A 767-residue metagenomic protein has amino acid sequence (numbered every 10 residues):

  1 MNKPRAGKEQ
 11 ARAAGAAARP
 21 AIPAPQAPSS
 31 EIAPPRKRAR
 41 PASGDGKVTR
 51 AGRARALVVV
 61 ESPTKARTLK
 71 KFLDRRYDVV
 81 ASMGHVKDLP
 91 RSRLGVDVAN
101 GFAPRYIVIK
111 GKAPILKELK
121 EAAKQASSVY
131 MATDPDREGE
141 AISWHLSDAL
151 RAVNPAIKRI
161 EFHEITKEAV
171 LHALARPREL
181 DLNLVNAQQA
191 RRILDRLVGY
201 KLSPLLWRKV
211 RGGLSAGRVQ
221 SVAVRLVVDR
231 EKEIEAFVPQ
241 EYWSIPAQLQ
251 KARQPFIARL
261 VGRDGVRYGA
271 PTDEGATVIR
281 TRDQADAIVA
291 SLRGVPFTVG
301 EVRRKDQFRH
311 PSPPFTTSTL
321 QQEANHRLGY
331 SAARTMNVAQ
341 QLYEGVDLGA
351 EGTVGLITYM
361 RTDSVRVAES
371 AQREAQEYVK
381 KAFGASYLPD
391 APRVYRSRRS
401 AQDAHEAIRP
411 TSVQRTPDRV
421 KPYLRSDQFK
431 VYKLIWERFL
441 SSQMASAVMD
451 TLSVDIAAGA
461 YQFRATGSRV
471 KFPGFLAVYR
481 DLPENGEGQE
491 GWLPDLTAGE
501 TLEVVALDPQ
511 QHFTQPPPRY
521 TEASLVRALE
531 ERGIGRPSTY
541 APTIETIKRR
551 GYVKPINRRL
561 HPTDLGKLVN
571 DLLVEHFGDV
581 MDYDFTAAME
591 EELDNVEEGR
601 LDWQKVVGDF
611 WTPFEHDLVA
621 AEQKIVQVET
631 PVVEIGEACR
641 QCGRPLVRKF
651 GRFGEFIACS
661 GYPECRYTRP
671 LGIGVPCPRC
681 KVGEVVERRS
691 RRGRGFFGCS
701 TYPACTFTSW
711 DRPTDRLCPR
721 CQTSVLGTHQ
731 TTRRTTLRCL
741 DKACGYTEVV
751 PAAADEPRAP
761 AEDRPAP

Functional and structural regions predicted by a protein language model:
M1-R192, K201, G262, D273-I279 (+2 more regions): Intrinsically disordered, low-complexity regulatory segments
N2-L57, R67-K70, R75, S203 (+6 more regions): Basic, low-complexity terminal or inter-domain segments flanking catalytic cores
A54, D134-D136, V210-S215, R304-P313 (+4 more regions): Conserved short loop/turn motifs at secondary-structure junctions
P63-A66, R76-M83, Y106-A126, G139-W144 (+18 more regions): Amphipathic alpha-helical transducer elements in NTP-driven molecular machines
K71, E118-V153, K158-D306, P410-R464 (+1 more regions): Phosphate-backbone binding and catalysis cores of DNA-processing enzymes
R105-I109, R327, R532-G533: Flexible beta-alpha connector loops of hexameric P-loop NTPases
F237-L260, F297-V338, T521, I657-G661: C-terminal accessory/connector segments of nucleic-acid motor ATPases
